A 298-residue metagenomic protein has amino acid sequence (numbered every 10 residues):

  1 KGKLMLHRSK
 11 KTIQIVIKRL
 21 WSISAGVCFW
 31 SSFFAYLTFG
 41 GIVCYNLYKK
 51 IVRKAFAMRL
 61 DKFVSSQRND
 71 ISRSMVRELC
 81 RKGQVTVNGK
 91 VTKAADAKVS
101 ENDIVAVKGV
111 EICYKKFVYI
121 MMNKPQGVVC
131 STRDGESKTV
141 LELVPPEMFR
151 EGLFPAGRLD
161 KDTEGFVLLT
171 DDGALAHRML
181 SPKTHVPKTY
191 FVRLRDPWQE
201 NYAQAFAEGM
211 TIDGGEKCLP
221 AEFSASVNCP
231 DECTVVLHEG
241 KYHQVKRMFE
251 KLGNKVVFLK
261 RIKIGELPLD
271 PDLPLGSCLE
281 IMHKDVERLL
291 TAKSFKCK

Functional and structural regions predicted by a protein language model:
K3, K11-I15, F29, K50-I51: Polybasic, lysine-rich low-complexity intrinsically disordered segments
L4-L6, L20, L37, L47: Leucine-biased recognition of intrinsically disordered, low-complexity hydrophobic segments
L20-V27: Targeting/processing segments of secretory and organellar proteins
W30, L37-G40: Short, strongly patterned local motifs
M58-K298: Basic, flexible Lys/Arg- and Gly-enriched helix-loop patches that mediate nucleic-acid binding at interfaces with rRNA
